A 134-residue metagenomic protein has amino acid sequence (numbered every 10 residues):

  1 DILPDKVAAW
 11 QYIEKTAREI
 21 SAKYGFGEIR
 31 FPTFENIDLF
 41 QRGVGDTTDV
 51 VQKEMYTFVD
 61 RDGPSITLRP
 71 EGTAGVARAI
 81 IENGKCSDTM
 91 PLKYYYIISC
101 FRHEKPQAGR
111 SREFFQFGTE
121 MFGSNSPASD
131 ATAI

Functional and structural regions predicted by a protein language model:
D1-I134: TRNA-recognition modules of translation machinery and tRNA-sensing kinases, especially anticodon-binding
